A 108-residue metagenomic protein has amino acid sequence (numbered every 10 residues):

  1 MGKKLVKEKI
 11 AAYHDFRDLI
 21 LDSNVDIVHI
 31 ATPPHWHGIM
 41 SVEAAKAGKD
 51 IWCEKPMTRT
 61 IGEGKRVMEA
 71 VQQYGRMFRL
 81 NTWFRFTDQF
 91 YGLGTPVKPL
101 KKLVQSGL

Functional and structural regions predicted by a protein language model:
M1-C53, G62-M77: N-terminal glycine-/serine-/threonine-rich beta1-alpha1-beta2 phosphate-ribose binding loop of Rossmann-like
D50-E54, T58-L108: A contiguous active-site-proximal alpha/beta segment in oxidoreductase catalytic domains
